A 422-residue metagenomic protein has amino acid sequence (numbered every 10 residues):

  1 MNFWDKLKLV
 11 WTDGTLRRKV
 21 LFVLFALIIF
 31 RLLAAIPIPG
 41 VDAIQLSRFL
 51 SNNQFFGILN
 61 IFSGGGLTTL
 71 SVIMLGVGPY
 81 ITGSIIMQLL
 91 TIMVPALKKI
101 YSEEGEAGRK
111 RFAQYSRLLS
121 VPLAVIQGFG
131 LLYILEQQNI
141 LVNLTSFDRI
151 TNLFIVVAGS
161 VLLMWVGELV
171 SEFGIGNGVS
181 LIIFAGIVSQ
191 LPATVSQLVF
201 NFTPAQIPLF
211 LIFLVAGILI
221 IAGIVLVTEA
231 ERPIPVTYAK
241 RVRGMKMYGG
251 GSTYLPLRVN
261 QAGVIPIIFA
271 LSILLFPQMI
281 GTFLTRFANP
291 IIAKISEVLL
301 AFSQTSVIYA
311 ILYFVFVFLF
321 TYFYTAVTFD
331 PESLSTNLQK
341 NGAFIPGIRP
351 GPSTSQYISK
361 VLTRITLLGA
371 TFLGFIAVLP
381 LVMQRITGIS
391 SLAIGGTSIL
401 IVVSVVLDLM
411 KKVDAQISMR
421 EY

Functional and structural regions predicted by a protein language model:
M1-Y422: N-terminal cationic and glycine-rich segments that engage phosphates or anionic surfaces
